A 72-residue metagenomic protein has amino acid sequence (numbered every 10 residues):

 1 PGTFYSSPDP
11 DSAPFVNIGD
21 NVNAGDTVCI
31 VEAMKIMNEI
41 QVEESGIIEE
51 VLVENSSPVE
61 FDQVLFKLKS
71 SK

Functional and structural regions predicted by a protein language model:
P1-K72: Structured functional modules or segments
